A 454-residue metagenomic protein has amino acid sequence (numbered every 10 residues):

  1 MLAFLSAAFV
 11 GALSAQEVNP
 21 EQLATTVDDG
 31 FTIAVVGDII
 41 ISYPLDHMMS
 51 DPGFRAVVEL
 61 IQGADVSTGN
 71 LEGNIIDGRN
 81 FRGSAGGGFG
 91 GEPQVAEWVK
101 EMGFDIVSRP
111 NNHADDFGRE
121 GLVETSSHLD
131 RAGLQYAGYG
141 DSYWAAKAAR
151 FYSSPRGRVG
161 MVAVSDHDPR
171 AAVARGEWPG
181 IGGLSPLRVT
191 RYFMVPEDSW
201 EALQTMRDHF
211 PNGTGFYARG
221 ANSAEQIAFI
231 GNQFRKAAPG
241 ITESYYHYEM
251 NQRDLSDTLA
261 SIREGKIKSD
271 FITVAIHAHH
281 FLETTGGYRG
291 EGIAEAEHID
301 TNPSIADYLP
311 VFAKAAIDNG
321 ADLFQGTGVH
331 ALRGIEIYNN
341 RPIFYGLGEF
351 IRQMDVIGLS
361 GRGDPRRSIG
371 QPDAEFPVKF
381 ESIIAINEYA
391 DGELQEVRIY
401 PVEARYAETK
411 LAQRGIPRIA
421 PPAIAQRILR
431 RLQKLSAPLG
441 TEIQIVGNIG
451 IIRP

Functional and structural regions predicted by a protein language model:
M1-G11: Bacterial N-terminal signal peptides
A15-P454: Acidic, metal/ion-coordinating pockets
